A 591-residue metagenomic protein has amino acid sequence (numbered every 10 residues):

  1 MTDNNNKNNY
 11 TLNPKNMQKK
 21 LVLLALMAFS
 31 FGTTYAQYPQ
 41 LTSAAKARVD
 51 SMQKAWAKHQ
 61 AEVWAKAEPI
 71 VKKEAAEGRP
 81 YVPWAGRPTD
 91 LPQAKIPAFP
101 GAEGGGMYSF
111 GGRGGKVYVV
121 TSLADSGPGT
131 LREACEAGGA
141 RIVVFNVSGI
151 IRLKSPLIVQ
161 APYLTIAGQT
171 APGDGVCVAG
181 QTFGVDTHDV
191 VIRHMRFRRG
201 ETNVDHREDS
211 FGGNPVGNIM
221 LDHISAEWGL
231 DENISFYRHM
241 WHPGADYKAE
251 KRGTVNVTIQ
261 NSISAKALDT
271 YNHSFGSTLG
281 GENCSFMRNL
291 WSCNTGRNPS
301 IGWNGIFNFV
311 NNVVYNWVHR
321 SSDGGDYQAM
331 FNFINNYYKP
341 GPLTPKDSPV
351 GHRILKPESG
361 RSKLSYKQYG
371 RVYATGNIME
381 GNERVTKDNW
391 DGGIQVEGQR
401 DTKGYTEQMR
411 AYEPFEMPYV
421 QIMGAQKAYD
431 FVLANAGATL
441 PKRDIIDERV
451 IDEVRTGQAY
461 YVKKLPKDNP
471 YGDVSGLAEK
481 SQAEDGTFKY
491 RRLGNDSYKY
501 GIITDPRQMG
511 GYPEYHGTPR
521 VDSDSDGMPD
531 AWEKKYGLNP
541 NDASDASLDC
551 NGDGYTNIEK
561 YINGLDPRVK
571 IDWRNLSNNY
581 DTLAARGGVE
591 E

Functional and structural regions predicted by a protein language model:
M1-Q37: Bacterial Sec-dependent N-terminal signal peptides
Y38-T42, R48-D50, W56-Q60, A67-I70 (+5 more regions): C-terminal functional modules
A98-V143: Acidic Gly/Asp/Thr-rich repetitive segments characteristic of extracellular carbohydrate-active and adhesion proteins
G115, Q169-V176, M195, N541-S544: Extracellular beta-strand-rich, repetitive "passenger/adhesive" scaffolds that bind or process carbohydrates
R132-G139, I151-T165, V176-R193, R199-V216: Extracellular beta-strand-rich solenoid/capping regions of secreted or surface-exposed proteins that bind or remodel
Y163, G168, P172, H188-R199 (+7 more regions): Right-handed parallel beta-helix
R520-D524, D545-D553: Acidic, divalent-cation-chelating loop motifs in proteins
D524-Y536, P540, G554-I562: Cysteine-centered, disulfide-bonded loop motifs in secreted/extracellular proteins
